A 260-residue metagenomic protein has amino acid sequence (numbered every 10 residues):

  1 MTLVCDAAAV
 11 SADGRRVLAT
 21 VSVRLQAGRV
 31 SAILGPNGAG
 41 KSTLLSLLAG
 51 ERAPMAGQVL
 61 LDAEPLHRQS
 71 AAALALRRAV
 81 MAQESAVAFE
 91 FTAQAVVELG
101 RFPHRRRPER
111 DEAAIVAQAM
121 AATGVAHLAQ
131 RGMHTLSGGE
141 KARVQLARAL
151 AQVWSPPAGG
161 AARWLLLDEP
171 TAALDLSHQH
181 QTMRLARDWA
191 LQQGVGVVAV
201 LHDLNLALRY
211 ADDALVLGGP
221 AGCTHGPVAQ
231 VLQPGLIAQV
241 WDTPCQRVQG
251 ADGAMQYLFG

Functional and structural regions predicted by a protein language model:
L3, L18-T20: Conserved structural motif at the start of ABC-family nucleotide-binding domains
L34-P36: The feature captures the beta-strand-to-loop junction immediately N-terminal to the Walker
A49: Helix-to-loop junction immediately C-terminal to a conserved catalytic motif
G57-P65: Conserved ABC transporter NBD signature motif
D111-L128: Conserved ABC ATPase "signature" region
A158-G160, L165-E169: Catalytic Walker B motif of ABC-type/P-loop ATPase nucleotide-binding domains
A214-A229: H-loop (His-switch) and adjacent beta-strand-loop-beta switch element of ABC-type ATPase nucleotide-binding domains
Q230-P234, A238-G260: ABC ATPase nucleotide-binding domains
